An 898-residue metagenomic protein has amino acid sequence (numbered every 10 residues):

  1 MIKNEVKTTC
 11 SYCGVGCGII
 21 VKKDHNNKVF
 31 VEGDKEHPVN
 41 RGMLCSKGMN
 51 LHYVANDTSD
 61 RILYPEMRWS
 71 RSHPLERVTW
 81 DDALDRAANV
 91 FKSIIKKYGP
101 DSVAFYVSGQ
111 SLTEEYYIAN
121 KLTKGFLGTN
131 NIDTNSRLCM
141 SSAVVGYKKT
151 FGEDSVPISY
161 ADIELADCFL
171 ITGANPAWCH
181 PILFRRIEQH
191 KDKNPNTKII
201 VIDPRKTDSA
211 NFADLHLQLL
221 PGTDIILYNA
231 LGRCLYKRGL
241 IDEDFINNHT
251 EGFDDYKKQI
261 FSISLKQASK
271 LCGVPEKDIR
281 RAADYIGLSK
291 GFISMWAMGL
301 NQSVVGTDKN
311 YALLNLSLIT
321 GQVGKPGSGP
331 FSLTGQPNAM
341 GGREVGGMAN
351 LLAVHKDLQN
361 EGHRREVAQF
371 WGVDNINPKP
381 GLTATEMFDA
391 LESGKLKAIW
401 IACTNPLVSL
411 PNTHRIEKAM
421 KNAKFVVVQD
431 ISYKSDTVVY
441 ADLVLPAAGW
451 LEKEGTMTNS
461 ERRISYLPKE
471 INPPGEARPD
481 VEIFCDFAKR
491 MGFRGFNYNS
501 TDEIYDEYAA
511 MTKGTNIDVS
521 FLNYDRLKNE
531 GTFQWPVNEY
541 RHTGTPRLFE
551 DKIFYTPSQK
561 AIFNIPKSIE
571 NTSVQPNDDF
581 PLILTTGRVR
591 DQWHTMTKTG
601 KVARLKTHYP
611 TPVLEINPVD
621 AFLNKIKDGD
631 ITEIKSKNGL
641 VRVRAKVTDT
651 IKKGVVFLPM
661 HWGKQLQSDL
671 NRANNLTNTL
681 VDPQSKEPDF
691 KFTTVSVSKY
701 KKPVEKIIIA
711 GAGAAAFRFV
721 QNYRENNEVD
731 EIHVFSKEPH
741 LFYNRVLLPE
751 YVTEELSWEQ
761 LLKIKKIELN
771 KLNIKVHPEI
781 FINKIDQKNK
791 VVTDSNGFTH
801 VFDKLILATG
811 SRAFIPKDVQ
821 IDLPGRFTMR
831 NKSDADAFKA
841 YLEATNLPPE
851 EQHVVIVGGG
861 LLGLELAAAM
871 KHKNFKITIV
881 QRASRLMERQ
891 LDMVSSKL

Functional and structural regions predicted by a protein language model:
M1-R238, N248, Y256, Q267 (+7 more regions): N-terminal export/assembly segments and adjacent metallocofactor-ligating motifs of anaerobic energy-metabolism
R41, I708-A710, L762-V855, T878: FAD-binding core/adjacent interface of flavoenzyme oxidoreductases
R71-E76, R238-E276, A353-E366, W371-N375 (+3 more regions): N-terminal leader/propeptide and maturation segments of large enzyme subunits in energy/redox metabolism and hydrolases
I286-D389, E461, M491, R541-G544 (+1 more regions): A glycine-rich, hydrophobic/aromatic-adjacent loop/helix-cap motif
G342-A349, E366, I504-R604: Long, low-complexity segments enriched in small/aliphatic residues
P474, D480-F533, T595, T599-E615 (+1 more regions): Long, contiguous, secondary-structure-rich segments that constitute the structural scaffold of globular domains
V704-K775, A869-Q890, V894: Beta1-alpha1 glycine-rich phosphate/pyrophosphate-binding loop at the start of Rossmann-like nucleotide-binding domains
Y841-L891: Rossmann-like NAD(P)H-binding beta-loop-alpha module
